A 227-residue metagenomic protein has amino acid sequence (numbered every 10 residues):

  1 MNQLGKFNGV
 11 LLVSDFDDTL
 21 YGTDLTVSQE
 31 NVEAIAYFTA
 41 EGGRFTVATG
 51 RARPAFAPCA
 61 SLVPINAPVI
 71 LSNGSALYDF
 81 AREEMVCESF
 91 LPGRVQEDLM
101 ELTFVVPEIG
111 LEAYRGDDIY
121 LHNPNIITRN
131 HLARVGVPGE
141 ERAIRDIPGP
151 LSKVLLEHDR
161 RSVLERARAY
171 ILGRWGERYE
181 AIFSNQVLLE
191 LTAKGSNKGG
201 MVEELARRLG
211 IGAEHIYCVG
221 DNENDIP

Functional and structural regions predicted by a protein language model:
M1-S14: Non-catalytic pre-domain segments flanking phosphatase-related domains
N8-V10, G43, I109, E214-H215: Short coil/turn segments at beta-strand junctions that form active-site/ligand-binding loops
L11, P68, Y217: Hydrophobic "anchor" residues on beta-strands that sit immediately upstream of conserved functional sites
D15, T49, D221: Active-site glycine-centered loops adjacent to acidic/histidine catalytic or metal-binding residues that shape
G22-T23: Short helix N-cap motif at coil->helix boundaries in the Bergerat
V27-T128: Active-site phosphate-binding/coordination module
E108-P227: Conserved acidic, metal-coordinating active-site core of Asp-based, Mg2+-dependent phosphoryl-transfer enzymes
